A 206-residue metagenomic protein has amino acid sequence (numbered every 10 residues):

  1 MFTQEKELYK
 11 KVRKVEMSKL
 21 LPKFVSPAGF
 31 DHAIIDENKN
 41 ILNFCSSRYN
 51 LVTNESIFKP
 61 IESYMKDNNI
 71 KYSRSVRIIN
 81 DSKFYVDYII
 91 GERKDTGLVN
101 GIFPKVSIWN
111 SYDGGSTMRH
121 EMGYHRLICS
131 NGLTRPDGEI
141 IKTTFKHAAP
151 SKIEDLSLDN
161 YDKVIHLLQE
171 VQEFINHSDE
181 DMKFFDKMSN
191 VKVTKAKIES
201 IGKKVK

Functional and structural regions predicted by a protein language model:
M1-E62, N69: Feature for intrinsically disordered/low-complexity regulatory segments and propeptides
P60, K66-K206: Intrinsic disorder/low-complexity polar-acidic segments
